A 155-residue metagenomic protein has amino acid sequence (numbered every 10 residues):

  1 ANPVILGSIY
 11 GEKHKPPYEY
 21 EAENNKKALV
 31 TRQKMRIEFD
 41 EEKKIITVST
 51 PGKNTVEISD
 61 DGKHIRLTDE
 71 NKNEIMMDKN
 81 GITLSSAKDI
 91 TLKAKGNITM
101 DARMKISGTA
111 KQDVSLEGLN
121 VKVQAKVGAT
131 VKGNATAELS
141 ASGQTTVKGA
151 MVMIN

Functional and structural regions predicted by a protein language model:
A1-N155: Right-handed beta-helix
